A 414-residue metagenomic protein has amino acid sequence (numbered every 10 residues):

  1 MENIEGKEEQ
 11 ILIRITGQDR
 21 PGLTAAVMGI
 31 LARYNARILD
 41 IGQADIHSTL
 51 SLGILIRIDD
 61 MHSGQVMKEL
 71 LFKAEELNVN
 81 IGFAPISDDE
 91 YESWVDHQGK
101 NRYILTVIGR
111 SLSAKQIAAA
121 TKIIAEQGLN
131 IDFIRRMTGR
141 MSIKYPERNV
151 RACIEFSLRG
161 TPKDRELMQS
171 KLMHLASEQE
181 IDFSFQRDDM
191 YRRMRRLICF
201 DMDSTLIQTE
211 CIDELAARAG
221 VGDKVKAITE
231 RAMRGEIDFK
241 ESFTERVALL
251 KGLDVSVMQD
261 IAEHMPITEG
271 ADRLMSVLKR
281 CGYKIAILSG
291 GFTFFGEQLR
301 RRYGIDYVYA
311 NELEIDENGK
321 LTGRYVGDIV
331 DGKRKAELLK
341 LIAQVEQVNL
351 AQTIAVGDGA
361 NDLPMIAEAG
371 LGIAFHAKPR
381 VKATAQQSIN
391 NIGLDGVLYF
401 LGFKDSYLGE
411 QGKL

Functional and structural regions predicted by a protein language model:
M1-R195: A conserved regulatory-domain signal marking ACT and ACT-like small-molecule sensing domains and adjacent regulatory
L23-T24, Q116, L206-T209, D362-M365: Short glycine/serine/threonine-rich phosphate/pyrophosphate-binding segments that cradle anionic phosphate groups
A25, G29, K68, F72 (+12 more regions): Solvent-exposed alpha-helical segments within well-ordered globular domains of core cellular machineries
L31, M190, M194-K240: Active-site neighborhood of HAD-like aspartate-dependent phosphohydrolases
E90-G99, F185-R196, T229-V255, Q411-L414: Long, charged amphipathic helices and adjacent flexible linkers at domain junctions
C211, A216, G220-E230, R234 (+5 more regions): Acidic, glycine-rich loop-and-beta core segments that form the ion-binding/anion-interacting portion of active sites
G252-L414: C-terminal cap/substrate-recognition subdomain and adjoining C-terminal extension of metal-dependent phosphatase-like
